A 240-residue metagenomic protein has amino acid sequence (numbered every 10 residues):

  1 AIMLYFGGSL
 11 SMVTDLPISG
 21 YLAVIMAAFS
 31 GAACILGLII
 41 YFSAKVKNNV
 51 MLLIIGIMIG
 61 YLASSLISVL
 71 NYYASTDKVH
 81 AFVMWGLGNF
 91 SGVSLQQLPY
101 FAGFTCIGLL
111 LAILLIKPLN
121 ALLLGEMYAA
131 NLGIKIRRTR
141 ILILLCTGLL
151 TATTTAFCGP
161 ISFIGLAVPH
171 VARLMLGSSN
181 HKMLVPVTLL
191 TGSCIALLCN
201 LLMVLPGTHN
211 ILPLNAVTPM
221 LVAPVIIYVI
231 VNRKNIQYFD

Functional and structural regions predicted by a protein language model:
A1-D240: Alpha-helical transmembrane segments in inner-membrane proteins
